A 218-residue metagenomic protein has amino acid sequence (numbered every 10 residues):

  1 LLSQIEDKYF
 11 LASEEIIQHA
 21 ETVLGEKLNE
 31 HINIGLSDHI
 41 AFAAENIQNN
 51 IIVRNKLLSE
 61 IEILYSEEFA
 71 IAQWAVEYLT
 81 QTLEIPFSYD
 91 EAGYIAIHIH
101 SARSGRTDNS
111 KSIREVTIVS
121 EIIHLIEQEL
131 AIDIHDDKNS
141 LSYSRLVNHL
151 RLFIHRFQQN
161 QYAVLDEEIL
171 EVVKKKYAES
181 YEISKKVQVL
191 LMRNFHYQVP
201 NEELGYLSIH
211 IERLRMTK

Functional and structural regions predicted by a protein language model:
L1-K218: A cross-family "folded-core" feature that marks the main globular domain of proteins
